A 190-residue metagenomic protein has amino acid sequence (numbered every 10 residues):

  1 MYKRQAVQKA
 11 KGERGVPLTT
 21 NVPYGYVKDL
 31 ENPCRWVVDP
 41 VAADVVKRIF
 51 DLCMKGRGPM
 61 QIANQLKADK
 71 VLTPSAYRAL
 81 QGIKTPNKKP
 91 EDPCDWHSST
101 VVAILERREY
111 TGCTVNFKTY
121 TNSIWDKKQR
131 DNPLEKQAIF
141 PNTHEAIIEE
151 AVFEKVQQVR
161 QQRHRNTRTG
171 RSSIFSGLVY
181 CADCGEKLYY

Functional and structural regions predicted by a protein language model:
K3-Y190: Conserved catalytic breakage-reunion loop centered on the nucleophilic residue
